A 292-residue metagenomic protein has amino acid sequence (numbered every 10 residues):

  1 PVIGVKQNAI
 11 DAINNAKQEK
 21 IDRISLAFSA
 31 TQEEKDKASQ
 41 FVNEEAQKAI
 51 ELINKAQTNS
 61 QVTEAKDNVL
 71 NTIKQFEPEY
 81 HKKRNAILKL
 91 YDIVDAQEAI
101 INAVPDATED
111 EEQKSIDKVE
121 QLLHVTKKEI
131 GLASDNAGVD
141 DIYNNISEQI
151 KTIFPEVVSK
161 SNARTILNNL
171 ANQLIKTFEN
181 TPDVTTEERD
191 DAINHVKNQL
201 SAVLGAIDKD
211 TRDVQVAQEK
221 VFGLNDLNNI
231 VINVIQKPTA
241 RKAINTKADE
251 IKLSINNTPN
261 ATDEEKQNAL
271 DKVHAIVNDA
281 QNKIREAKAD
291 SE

Functional and structural regions predicted by a protein language model:
P1-E292: Amphipathic alpha-helical assembly segments used for oligomerization, scaffolding, or translocation
